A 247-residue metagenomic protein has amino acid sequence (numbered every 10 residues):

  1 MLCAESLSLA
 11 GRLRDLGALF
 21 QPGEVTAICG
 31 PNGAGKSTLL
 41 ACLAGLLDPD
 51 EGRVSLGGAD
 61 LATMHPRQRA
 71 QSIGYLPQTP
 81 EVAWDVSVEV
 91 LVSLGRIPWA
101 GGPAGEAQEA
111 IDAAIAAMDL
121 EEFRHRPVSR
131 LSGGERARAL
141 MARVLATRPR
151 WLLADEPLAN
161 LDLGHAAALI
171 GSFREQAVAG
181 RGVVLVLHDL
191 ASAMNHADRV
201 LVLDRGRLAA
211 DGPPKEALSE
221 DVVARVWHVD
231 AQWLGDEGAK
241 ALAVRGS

Functional and structural regions predicted by a protein language model:
C29-P31: The feature captures the beta-strand-to-loop junction immediately N-terminal to the Walker
A44: Helix-to-loop junction immediately C-terminal to a conserved catalytic motif
G52-D60, R69: Conserved ABC transporter NBD signature motif
S93, E106-F123: Conserved ABC ATPase "signature" region
P127-L131, E135: Conserved ABC ATPase signature
L152-E156: Catalytic Walker B motif of ABC-type/P-loop ATPase nucleotide-binding domains
